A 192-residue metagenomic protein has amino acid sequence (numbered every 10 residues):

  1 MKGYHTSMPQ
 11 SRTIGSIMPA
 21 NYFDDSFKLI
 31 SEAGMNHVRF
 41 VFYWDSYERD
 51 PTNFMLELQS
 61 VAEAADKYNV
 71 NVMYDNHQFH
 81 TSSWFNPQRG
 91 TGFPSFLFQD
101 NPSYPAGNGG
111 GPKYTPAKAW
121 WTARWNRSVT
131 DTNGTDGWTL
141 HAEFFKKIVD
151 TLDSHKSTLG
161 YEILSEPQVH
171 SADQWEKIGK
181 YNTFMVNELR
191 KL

Functional and structural regions predicted by a protein language model:
M1-L192: Active-site mouth of glycoside hydrolases
